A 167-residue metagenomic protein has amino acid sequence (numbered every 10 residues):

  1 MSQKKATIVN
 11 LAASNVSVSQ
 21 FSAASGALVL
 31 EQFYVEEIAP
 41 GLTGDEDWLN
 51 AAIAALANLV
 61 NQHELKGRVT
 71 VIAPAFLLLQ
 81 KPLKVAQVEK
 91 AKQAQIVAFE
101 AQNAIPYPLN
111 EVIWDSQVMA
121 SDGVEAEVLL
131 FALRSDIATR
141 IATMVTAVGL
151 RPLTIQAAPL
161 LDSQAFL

Functional and structural regions predicted by a protein language model:
S2-E31, E64-L65, V71, A94 (+1 more regions): Small-residue (GG/TT-enriched) beta-loop-alpha framework at ligand/catalytic clefts
A13-D47, K84-V88: Short glycine-rich, Thr/Ser-proximal phosphate-binding strand/loop in the N-terminal lobe of ATP-dependent enzymes
Q32-E37, T70-L79: A short glycine/small-residue-enriched secondary-structure motif
D45, L49-I53, K90-A94, A98 (+2 more regions): Generic alpha-helical secondary structure
A54-R68: Phosphate/pyrophosphate-binding loops at sites that engage ATP/ADP/AMP, CoA/4′-phosphopantetheine, polyphosphate
A55-L59, E100, M144: Amphipathic alpha-helical regulatory segments at dimerization interfaces that relay allosteric signals between sensory
L59-Q62, A104-P108, A147-V148: Conserved, well-folded catalytic cores of nucleic-acid-processing and energy-transducing macromolecular machines
A73-V128: Internal amphipathic helical hairpin motif
